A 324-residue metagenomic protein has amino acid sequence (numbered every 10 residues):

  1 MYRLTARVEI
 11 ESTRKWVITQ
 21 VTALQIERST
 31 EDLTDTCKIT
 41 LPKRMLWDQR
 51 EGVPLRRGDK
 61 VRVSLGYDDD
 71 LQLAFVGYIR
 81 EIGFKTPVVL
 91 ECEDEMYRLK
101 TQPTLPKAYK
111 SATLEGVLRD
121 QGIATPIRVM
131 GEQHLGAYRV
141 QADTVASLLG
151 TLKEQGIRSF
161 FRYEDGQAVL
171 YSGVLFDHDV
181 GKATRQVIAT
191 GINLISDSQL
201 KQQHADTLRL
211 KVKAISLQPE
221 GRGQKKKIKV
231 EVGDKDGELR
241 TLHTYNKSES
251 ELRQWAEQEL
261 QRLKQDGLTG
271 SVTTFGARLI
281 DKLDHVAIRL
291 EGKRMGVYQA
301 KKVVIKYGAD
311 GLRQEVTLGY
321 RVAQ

Functional and structural regions predicted by a protein language model:
M1-L99, L194-I195, T269: Assembly/oligomerization scaffold segments
M1-S12, R56, G150, S159-R262 (+2 more regions): Acidic, small/polar-enriched beta strand-loop surface segments
Q49-K60, T101-K110, Q186-V187, D284-I288: Extended Gly/Ser/Thr-rich low-complexity repeat segments, especially those forming or decorating extracellular
G83-P87, V303-D310: Short, conserved beta-turn/loop elements at beta-strand boundaries and strand-helix junctions
K85-N193: Charged- and aromatic-enriched interaction segments used to assemble and dock large macromolecular complexes
K107-Y109, L318-Q324: Glycine- and charge-enriched low-complexity intrinsically disordered segments
Q314-V316: Short aromatic-glycine-enriched beta-strand elements
